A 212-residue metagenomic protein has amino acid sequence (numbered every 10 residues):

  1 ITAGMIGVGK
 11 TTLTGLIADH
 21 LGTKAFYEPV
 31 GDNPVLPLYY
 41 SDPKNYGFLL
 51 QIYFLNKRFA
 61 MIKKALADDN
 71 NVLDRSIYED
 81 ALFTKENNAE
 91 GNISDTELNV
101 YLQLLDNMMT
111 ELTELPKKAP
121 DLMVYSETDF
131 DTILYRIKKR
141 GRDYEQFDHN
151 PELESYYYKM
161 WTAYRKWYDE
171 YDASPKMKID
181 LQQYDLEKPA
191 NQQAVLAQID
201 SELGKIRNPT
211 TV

Functional and structural regions predicted by a protein language model:
T2: Hydrophobic anchor at the beta1->P-loop junction of P-loop NTPases
M5: P-loop (Walker A) phosphate-binding loop of NTP-binding proteins
K10: Conserved lysine of the Walker
L13, I17: Hydrophobic positions on the alpha1 helix immediately C-terminal to the Walker A/P-loop
D19-A60, L82-E86: Conserved substrate/cofactor phosphate-moiety recognition/catalytic segment in nucleotide-dependent phosphotransferases
R58-Y101: A basic- and aromatic-enriched beta-loop-alpha substructure that forms the phosphate/nucleotide- and DNA/RNA-contacting
F83-A163: A glycine- and Lys/Arg-enriched "phosphate-lid" helix/loop adjacent to the NTP-binding pocket of small-molecule kinases
K138-V212: NTP-dependent small-molecule kinase module
